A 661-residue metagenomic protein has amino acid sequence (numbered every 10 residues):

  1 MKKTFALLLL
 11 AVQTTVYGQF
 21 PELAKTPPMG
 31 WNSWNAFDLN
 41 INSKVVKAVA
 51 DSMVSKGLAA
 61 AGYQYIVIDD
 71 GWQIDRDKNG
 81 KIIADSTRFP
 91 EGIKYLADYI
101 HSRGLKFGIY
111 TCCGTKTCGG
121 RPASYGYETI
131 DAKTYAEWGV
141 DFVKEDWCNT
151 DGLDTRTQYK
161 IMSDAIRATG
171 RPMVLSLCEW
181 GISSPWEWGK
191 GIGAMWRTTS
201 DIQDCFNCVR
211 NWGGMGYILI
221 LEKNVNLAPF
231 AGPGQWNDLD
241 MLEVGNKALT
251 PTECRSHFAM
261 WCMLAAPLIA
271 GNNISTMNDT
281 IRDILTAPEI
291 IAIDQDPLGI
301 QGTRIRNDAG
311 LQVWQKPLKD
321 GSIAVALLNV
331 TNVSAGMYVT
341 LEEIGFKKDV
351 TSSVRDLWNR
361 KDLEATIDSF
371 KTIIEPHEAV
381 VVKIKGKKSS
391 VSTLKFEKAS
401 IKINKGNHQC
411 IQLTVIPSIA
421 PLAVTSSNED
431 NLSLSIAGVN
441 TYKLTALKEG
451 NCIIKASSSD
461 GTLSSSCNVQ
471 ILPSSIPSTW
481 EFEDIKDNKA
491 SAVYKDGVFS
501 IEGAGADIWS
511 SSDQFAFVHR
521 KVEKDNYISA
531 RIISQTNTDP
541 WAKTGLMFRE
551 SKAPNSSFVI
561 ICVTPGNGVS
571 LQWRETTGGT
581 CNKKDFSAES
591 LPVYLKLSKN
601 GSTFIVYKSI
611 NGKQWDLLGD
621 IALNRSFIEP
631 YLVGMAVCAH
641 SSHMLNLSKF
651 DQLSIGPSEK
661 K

Functional and structural regions predicted by a protein language model:
M1-Q19: Bacterial Sec-dependent N-terminal signal peptides
V49, M53-G152: Aromatic-lined carbohydrate-binding/catalytic grooves of carbohydrate-active enzymes
Y127, V174-N273, I293-D294: Glycan-recognition surfaces
G170-W212, G216, T603-S642: Aromatic sugar-binding interfaces of carbohydrate-active proteins
W261-L264, I269-G271, N307-F346: Carbohydrate-binding surface patches
A365-S390: C-terminal beta-strand-rich structural cap/linker in extracellular carbohydrate-active enzymes
K388-S474: Extracytoplasmic soluble-region selector
G450, L472-K661: Extracellular glycan-recognition regions
